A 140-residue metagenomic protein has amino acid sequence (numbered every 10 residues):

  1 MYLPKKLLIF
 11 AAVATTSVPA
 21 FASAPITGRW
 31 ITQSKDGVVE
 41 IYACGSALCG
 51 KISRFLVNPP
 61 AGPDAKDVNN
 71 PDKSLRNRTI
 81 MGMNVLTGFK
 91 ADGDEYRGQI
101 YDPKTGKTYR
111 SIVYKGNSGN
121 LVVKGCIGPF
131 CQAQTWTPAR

Functional and structural regions predicted by a protein language model:
M1-L8: Bacterial N-terminal signal peptides that target proteins for export
V13-A14: Short, linear, compositionally biased motifs with a strong N-terminal bias
S17-P19: N-terminal signal peptide c-region/cleavage motif recognized by signal peptidases
F21-S23: Boundary of Sec targeting at the N-terminus
I26-T27, Q33-K104, T108-Y109, T137: Central antiparallel beta-sheet cores of small beta-barrel/beta-sandwich binding domains
R54, I127, R140: A short beta-strand motif that forms part of the nucleic acid-binding face of small beta-barrel RNA-binding folds
P103-K104, R110-V113, N120-A133: Short, exposed beta-strand-loop hairpins at the edges of beta-sheets in extracellular/periplasmic proteins
Q132-R140: Compact mixed alphabeta submodule
